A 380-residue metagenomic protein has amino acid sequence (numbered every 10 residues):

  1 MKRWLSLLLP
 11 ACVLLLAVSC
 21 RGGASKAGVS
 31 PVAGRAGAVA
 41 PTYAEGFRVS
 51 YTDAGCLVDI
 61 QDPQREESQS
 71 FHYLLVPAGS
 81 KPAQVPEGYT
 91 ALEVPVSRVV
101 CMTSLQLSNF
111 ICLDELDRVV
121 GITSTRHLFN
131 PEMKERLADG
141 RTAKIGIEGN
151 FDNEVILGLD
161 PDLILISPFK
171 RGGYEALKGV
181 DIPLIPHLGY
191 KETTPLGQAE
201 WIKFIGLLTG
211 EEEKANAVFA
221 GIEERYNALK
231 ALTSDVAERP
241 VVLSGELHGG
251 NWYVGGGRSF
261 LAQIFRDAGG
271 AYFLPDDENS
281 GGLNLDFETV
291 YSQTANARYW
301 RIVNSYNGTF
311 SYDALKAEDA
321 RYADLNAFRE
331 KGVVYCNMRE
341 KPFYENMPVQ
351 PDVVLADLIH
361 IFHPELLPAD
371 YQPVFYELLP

Functional and structural regions predicted by a protein language model:
M1-V18: Sec-dependent bacterial lipoprotein signal peptides
S6, Y51, L92, C112 (+3 more regions): Generic structural signal for beta-strand residues in well-ordered domains
C20-L107, K214-L243, R329, P342 (+2 more regions): Bacterial Sec-exported substrate-binding components of ABC uptake systems
G23, T125-L196, E200-K203, L208 (+2 more regions): Binding-cleft/active-site segments that stabilize strongly anionic ligands or cofactors
L57-I60, Q64-L157, I164, F169: A short, structured surface patch at a secondary-structure boundary
L107, D117-R118, E213, Y272 (+2 more regions): Secondary-structure boundary/capping signal
